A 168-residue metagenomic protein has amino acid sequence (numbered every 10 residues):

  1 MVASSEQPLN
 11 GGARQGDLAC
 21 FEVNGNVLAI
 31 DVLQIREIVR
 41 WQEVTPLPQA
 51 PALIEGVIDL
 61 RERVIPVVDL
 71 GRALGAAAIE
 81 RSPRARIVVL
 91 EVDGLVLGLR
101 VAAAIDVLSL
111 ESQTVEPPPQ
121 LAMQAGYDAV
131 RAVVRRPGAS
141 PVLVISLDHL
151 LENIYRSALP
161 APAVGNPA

Functional and structural regions predicted by a protein language model:
M1-A168: An acidic, low-aromatic, low-complexity terminal/linker signal
